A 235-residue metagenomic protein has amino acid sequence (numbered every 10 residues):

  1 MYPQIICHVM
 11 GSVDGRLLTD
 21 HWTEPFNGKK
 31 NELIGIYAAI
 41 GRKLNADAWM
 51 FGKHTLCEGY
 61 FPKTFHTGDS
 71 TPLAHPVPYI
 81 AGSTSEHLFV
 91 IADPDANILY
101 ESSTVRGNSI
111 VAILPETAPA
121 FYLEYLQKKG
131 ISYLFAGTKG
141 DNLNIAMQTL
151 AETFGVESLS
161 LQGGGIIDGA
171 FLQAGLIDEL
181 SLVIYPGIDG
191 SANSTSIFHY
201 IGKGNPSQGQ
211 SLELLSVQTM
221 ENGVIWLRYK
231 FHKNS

Functional and structural regions predicted by a protein language model:
M1-S235: Enzymes that bind and transform nitrogen-containing heteroaromatic metabolites
